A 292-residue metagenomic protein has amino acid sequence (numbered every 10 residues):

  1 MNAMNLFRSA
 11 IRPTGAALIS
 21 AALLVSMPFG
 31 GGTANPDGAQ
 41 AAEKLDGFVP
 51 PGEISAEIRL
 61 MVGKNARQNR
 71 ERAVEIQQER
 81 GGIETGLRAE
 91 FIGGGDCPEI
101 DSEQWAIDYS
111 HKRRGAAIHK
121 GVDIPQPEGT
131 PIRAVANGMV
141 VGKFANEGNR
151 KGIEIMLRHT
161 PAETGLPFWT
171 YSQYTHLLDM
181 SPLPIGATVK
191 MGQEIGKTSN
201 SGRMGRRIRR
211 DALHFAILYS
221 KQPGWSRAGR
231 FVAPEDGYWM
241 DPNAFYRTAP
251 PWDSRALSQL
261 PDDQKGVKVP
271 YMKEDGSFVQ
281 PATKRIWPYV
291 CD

Functional and structural regions predicted by a protein language model:
A3-L18: Bacterial N-terminal signal peptides that target proteins for export
A17-S26: Bacterial N-terminal signal peptides
N35-I153, T160-A162, M191, N200 (+1 more regions): Surface-exposed, glycine-biased beta-strand/turn segments
D123, G196-K197, A212-L218: Active-site scaffold segments
A134-D179, R206-H214: Zn2+-dependent peptidoglycan hydrolase active-site motif and core
K143-F144, L177, T198-S201, S220: Residue-level recognition of beta-strand microenvironments
L166-T170, H214-A244: Short peripheral tails and domain-boundary helices/loops at the edges of structured domains
M180-I208: Beta-rich strand-turn-strand
